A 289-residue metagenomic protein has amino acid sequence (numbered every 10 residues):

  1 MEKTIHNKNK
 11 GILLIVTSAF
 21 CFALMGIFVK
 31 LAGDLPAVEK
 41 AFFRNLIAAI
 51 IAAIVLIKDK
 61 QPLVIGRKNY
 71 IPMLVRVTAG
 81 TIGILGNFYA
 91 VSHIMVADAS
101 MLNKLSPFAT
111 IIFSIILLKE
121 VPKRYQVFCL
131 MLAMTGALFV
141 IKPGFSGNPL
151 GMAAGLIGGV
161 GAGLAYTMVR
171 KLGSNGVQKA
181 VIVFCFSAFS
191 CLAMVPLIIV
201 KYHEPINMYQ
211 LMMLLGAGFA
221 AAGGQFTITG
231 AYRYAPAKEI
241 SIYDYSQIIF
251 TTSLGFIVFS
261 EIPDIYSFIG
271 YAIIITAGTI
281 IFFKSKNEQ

Functional and structural regions predicted by a protein language model:
M1-F20, A49-V75, R124, V177 (+3 more regions): Membrane-interface interhelical linkers
N7-G11, D34, F42, I65-N69 (+4 more regions): Juxtamembrane helix-entry segments on the extracytoplasmic side of multipass membrane proteins
G11-I15, R67-V77, P122-M134, G151-I157 (+2 more regions): Cytoplasmic-side transmembrane-helix entry/capping segments in multi-pass membrane proteins
A19-A23, A53, V77-L85, P107-I112 (+7 more regions): Hydrophobic/small/kink-forming positions within alpha-helical transmembrane segments of polytopic membrane proteins
I27, A37, A52, G144-I206 (+1 more regions): Transmembrane alpha-helical segments that form core, pore/gating elements of small-molecule transporters/exporters
Y89, S106-F128, I249-F268: C-terminal transmembrane-helix exit sites in multi-pass transporters
S100-L105, G176-A188, Q225-F256: Helix-helix packing/entry segments at the starts of transmembrane helices
Y125-K142, Y266-S285: Hydrophobic transmembrane alpha-helices of multi-pass small-molecule transport proteins
